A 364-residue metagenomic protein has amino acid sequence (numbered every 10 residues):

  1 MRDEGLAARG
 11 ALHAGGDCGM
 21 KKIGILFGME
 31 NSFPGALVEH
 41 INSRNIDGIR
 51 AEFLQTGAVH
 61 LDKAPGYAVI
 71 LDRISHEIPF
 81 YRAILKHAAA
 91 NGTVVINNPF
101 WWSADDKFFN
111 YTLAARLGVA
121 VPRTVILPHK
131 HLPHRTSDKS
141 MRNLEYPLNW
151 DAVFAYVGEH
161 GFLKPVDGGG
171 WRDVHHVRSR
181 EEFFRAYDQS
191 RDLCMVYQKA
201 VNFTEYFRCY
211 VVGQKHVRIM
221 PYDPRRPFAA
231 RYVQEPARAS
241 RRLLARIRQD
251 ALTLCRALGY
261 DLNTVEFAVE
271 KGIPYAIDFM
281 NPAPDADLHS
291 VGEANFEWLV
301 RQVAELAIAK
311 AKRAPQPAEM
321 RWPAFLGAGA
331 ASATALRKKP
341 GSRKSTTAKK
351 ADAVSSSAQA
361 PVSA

Functional and structural regions predicted by a protein language model:
R9-G19: Short, Lys/Arg-enriched N-terminal segments with co-localized hydrophobic residues within the first ~10-30 amino acids
K21-F27, A89-G92, F100-Y206, E235-Q249: Active-site nucleotide/adenylate-binding loops and adjacent lid/helix of ATP-dependent enzymes
G28-S140: Conserved N-proximal alpha/beta basic substrate-recognition cap immediately N-terminal to, or forming the N-lobe
R191-C194, A200-Q234, R248-T264, A268-Y275 (+1 more regions): Phosphate-binding core of ATP-grasp and ATP-grasp-like enzymes
F228-Y275, R301-P315, P323-G329, R337-K338: A long amphipathic alpha-helix within ATP-dependent nucleotide-binding catalytic cores
D285-V300: Short, flexible active-site recognition loops that position polar ligands and cofactors
R337-A360: Intrinsically disordered, polybasic Lys/Arg-rich low-complexity tracts
